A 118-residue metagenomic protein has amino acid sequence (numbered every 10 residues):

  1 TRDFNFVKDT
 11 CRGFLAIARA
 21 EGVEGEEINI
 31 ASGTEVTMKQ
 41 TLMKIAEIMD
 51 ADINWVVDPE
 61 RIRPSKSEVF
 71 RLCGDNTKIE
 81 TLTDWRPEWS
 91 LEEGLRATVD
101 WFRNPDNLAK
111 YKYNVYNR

Functional and structural regions predicted by a protein language model:
R2, V7-K8, R12, A16-N29 (+2 more regions): Glycine/proline-rich active-site loop of Rossmann-fold NAD(P)-dependent oxidoreductases
V7, I62-R86, R96-A97: Conserved C-terminal active-site "lid" loop/helix of NAD(P)H-dependent oxidoreductases that clamps the redox cofactor
T10, F14, I30, T41 (+2 more regions): Non-catalytic, hydrophobic alpha-helical segments
G25-I28, K39-L42, D50-R71, N76 (+1 more regions): C-terminal "lid/loop" region of Rossmann-like NAD(P)-dependent oxidoreductases
T37-M49, G94-T98: PAPS/PAP-binding and catalytic site of the sulfotransferase fold
L91-R118: Amphipathic terminal alpha-helices
